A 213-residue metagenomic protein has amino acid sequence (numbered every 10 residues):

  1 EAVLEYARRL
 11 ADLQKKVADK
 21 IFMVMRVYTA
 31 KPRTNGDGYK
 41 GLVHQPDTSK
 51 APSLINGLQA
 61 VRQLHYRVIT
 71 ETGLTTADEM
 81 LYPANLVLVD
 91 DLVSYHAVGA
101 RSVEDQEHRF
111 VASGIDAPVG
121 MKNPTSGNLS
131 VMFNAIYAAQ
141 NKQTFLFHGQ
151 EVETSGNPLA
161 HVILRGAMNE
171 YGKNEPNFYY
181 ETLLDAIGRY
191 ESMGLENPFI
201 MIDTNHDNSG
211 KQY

Functional and structural regions predicted by a protein language model:
E1: ATP-grasp fold ATP-binding core
L4-R189, P198, H206-Y213: Active-site-facing alpha/beta catalytic cores
S192-M193: Secondary-structure-rich domain cores
I202: Conserved, mostly hydrophobic/aromatic
